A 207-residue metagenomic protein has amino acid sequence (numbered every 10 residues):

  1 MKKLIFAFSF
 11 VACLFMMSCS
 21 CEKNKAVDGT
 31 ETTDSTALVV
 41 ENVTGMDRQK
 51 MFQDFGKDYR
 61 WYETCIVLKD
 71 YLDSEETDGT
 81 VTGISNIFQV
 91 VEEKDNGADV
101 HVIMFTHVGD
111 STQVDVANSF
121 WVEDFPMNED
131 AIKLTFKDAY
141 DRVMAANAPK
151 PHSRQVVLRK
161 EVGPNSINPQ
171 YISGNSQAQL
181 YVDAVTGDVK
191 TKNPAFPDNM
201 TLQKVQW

Functional and structural regions predicted by a protein language model:
M1-S18: Sec-dependent bacterial lipoprotein signal peptides
S20-W207: Long, terminal "pre-/pro-" and other extracytoplasmic accessory regions that lie outside the mature folded/catalytic
